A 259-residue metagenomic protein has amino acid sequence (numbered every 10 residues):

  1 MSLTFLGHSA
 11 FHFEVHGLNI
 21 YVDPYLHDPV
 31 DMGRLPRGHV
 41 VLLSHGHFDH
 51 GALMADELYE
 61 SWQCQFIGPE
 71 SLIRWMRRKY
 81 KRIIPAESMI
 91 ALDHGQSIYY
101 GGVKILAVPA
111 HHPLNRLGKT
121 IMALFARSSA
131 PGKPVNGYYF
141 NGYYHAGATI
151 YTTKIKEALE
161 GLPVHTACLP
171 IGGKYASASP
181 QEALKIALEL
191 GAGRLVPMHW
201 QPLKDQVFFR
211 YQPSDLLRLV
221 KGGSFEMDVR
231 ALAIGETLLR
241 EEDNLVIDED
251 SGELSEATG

Functional and structural regions predicted by a protein language model:
M1-P36, A91-G161, I234-G259: Core dinuclear metal-dependent hydrolase active-site scaffold
F13, D23, H45, L53 (+6 more regions): Divalent metal-coordination and catalytic microenvironments
N19-I20, V40, T166, R194: Short, Asp-centered acidic motifs that coordinate Mg2+ and/or phosphate in catalytic or ligand-binding sites
L26-I84, S88-I90, E160-C168: Active-site metal-binding motif and surrounding structural segment of the metallo-beta-lactamase
P29-V30, H47-A52, I73-M76, Q96-I98 (+4 more regions): Active-site environment of divalent metal-dependent phosphoester hydrolases
M54-Y59, I73, I155-L159, A183-A187 (+1 more regions): Short amphipathic alpha-helical segments and helix-helix/interface helices
Q65, R77-Y99, L184-G259: Binuclear metal-ion centers of metallo-dependent hydrolases, dominated by the metallo-beta-lactamase
G132-A183, A187-G193, M198-P202, Q206: Metallo-beta-lactamase
